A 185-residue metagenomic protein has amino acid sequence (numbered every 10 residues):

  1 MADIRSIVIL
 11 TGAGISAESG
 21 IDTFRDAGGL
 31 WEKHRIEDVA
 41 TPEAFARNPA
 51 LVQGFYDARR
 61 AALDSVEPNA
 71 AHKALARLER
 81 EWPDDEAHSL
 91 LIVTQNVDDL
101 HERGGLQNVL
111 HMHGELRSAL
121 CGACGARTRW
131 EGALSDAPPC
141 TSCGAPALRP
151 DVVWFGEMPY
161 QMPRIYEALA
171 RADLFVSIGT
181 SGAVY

Functional and structural regions predicted by a protein language model:
M1-Y185: Conserved catalytic core of sirtuin-type NAD+-dependent deacylases
